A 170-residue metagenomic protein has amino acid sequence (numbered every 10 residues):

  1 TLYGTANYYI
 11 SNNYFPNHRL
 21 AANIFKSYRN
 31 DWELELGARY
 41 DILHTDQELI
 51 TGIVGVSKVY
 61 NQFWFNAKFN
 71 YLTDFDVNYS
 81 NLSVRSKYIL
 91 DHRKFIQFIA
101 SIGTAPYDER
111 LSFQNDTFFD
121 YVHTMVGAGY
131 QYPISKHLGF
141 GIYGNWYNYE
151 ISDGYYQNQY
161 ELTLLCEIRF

Functional and structural regions predicted by a protein language model:
T5-Y160: Outer-membrane beta-barrel translocator/channel fold
L162-L164: Extended hydrophobic packing segments that form well-structured cores
C166-F170: Short beta-strand-to-coil "C-cap" segments at the C-terminal boundary of structured domains/repeats, marking
